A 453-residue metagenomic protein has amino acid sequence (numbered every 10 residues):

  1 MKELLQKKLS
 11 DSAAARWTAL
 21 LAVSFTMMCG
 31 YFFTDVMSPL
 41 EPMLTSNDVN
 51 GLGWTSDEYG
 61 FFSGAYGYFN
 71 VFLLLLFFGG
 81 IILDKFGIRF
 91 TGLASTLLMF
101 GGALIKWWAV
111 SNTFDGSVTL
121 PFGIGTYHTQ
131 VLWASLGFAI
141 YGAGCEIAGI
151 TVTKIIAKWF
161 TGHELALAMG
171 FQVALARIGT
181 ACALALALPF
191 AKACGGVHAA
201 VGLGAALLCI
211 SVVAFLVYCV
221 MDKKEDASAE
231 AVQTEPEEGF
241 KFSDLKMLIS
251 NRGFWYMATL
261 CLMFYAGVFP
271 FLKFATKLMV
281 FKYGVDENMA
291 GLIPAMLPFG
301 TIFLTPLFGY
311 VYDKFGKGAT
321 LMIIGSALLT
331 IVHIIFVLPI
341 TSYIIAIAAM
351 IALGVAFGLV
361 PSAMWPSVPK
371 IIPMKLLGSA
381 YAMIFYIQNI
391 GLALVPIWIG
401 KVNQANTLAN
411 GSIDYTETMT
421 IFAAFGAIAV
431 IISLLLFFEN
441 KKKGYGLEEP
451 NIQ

Functional and structural regions predicted by a protein language model:
K2-A13, E225-M257, Q453: Juxtamembrane intracellular "pre-TM" segments in multi-pass secondary transporters
M37-E41, N251-T305, V395-P396: Extracytoplasmic gate region of multi-pass secondary transporters
L73-I88, L304-K317, N403: Helix-to-loop junctions at the C-terminal end of transmembrane segments in multipass secondary transporters
L97-T126, A327-T341: C-terminal ends and interior cores of transmembrane alpha-helices in multi-pass membrane transporters/permeases
V131, G137-L175: Cytoplasmic helix-loop-helix junction between adjacent transmembrane helices in 12-TM secondary transporters
A166-A185, A191-K192, F385-P396: Glycine-rich segments within core transmembrane alpha-helices of 12-TM secondary carriers
A199-V217, E417-L435: Symmetry-related core transmembrane helices of the 12-TM Major Facilitator Superfamily/SLC fold
G318-M364: C-terminal transmembrane helical hairpin of 12-TM major facilitator-type secondary transporters
